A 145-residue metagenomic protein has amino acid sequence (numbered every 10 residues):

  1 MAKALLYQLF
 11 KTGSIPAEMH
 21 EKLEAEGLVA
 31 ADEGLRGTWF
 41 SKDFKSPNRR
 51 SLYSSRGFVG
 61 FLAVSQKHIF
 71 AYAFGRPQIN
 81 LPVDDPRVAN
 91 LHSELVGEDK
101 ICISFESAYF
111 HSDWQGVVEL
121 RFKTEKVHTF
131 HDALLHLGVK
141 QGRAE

Functional and structural regions predicted by a protein language model:
M1-F61: Anionic N-terminal interaction surfaces
A30, P82-D85, K123-T129: Serine/threonine-rich low-complexity intrinsically disordered regions
T38, S104, R121: Residues in well-ordered beta-strands of folded domains
P47-V117: Phosphoinositide-binding peripheral membrane targeting modules
Y109-D132: Canonical phosphoinositide-binding patch of PH/PH-like domains
L135, V139-K140: Mixed-charge, glycine-accented linear interaction segment located at domain edges/termini
A144-E145: Disordered regulatory linkers adjacent to lipid/PI-binding modules
